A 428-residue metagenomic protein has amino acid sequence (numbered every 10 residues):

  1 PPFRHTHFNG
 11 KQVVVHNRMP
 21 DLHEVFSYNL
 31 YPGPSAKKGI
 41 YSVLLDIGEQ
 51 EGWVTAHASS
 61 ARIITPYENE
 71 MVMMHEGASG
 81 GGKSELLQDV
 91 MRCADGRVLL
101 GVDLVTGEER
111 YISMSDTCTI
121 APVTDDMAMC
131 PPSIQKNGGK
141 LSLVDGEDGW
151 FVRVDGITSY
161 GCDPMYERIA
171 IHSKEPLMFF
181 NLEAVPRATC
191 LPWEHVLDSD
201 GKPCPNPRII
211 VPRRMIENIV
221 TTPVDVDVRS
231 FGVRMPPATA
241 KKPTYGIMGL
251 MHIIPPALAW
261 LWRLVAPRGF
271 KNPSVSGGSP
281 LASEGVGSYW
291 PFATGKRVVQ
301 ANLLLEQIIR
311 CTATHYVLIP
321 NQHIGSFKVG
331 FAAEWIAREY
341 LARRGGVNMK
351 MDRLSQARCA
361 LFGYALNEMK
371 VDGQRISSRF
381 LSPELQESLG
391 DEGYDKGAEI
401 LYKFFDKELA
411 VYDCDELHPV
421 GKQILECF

Functional and structural regions predicted by a protein language model:
P1-P34: Long, basic/Gly/Ser/Thr-rich N-terminal segments that mediate initial subcellular attachment or targeting
Y31, S35-G39, G81-L86, P122 (+2 more regions): Generic recognition of stable, solvent-exposed alpha-helical segments in well-folded globular domains
G33, G81-S84, A94-G96, M129-P132 (+2 more regions): Flexible loop/turn segments at secondary-structure boundaries
P34-P66: N-terminal pre-Walker A segment at the start of P-loop NTPase domains
Q50, Y67, C93-V102, R110-T117 (+1 more regions): Secondary-structure transition/capping motifs at alpha-helix termini and the adjoining loop/turn into the next element
E68-V98: Glycine-rich phosphate-binding P-loop
L99, L104-E194: Conserved nucleotide-sensing/catalytic segment adjacent to the nucleotide-binding pocket in NTP-handling enzymes
V152-F428: Conserved NTP phosphate-binding and transfer environment spanning the P-loop NTPase/kinase superfamily
